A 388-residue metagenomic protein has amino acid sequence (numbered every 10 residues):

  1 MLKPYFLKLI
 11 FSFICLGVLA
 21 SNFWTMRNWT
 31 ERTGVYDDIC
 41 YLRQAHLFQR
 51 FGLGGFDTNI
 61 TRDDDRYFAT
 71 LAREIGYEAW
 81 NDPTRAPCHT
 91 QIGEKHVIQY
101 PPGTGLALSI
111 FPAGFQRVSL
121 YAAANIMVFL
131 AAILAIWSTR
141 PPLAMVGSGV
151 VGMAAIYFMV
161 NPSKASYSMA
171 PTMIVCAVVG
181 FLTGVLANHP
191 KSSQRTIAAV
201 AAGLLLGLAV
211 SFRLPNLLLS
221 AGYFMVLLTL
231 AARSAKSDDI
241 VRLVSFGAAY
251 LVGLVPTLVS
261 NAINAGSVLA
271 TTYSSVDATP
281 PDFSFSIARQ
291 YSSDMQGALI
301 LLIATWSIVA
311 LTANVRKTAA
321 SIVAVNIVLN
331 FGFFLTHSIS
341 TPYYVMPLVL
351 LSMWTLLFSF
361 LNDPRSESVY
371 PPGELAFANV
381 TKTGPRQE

Functional and structural regions predicted by a protein language model:
W24, N216-S220, T229, D239-V309: Membrane-lumen/periplasm interface segments of specific transmembrane helices in polyprenyl phosphate-linked
R50-G103, L108-F111: Interfacial juxtamembrane loops and adjacent helix segments that form the catalytic/substrate-binding surfaces
R117-L143, A177-L182, A310: Transmembrane-helix motifs of polytopic, lipid-linked glycan transferases
M127-I136, L227-S234, Q296-N330, V349-F360: Hydrophobic, aromatic-rich transmembrane alpha-helices and their immediate juxtamembrane boundary segments
I133-Y157, I174, S193, R316-I322: Transmembrane-helix signature of polytopic, membrane-embedded enzymes that assemble or transfer cell-envelope glycans
L134-I136, A155, P171-K191, A198-L206 (+1 more regions): Specific aromatic-rich, kink-prone transmembrane helix
A154, T196-R213, F224, V252 (+1 more regions): Membrane-interface alpha helices of multi-pass inner-membrane proteins
N161-T172, P215, S340-P342: Short acidic/glycine- and proline-prone juxtamembrane loop motifs at membrane-interface regions of multi-pass membrane
